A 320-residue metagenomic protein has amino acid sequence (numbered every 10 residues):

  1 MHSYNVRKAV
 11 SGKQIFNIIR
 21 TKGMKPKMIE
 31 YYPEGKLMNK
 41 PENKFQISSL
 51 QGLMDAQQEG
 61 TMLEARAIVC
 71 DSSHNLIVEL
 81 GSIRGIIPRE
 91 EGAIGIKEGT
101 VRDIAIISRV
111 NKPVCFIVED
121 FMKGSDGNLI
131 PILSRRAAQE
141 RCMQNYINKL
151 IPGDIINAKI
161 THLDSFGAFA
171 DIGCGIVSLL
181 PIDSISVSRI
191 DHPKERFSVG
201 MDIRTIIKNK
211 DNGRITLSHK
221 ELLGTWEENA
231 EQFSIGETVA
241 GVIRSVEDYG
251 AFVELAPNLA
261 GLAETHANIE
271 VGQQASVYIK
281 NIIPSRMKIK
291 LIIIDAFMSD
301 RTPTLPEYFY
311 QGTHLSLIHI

Functional and structural regions predicted by a protein language model:
H2-I318: Single-stranded RNA-binding regions, centering on S1/OB-family and related RNA-binding modules
